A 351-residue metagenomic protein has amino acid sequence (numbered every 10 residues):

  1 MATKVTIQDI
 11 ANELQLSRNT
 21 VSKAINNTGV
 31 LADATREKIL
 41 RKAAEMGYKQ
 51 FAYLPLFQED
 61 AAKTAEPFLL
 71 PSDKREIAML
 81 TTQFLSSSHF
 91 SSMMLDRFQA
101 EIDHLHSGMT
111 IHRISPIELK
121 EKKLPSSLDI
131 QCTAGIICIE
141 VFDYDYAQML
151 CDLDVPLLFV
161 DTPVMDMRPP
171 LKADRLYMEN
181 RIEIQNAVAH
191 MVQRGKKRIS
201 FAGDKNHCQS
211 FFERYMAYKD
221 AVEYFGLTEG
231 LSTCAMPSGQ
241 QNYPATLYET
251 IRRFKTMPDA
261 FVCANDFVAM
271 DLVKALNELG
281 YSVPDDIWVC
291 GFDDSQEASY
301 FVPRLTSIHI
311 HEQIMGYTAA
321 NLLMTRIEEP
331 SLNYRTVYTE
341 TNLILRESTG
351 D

Functional and structural regions predicted by a protein language model:
M1-A65: N-terminal helix-turn-helix DNA-binding module of bacterial transcription factors
A2, Y48-L124: Amphipathic helical "hinge" segments at domain boundaries
H89-L105, E183-N186, Q209-E229, D271 (+2 more regions): Short, solvent-exposed amphipathic alpha-helices that sit in or adjacent to ligand/effector-binding or catalytic
I102-S115, F201, K219-N242: Short beta-strand elements in bilobed, periplasmic/extracellular small-molecule ligand-binding domains
I139-E183, F267, D293-L305: Flexible loop/hinge segments that line or gate small-molecule binding clefts
D174-A202, Q241-E249, A269, I310-E328: Hydrophobic alpha-helical segments within soluble ligand-binding/sensing domains
Q185-L227, R335-G350: An alpha-beta-alpha
Y248-D351: Flexible loop/turn connectors
